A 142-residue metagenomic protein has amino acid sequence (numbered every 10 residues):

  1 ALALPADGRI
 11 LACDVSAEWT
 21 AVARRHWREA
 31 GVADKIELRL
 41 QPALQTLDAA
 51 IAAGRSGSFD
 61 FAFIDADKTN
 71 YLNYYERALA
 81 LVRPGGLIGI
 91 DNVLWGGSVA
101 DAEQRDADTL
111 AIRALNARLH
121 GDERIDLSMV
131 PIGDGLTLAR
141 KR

Functional and structural regions predicted by a protein language model:
A1-R142: S-adenosylmethionine/decaboxylated-SAM
